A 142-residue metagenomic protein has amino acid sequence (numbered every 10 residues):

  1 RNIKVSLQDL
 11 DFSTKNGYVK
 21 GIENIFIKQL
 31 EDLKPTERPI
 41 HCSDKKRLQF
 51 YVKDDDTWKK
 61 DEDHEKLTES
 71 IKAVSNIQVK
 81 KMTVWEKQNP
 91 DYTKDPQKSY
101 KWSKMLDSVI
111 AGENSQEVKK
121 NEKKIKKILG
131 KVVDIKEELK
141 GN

Functional and structural regions predicted by a protein language model:
R1-N142: Extended amphipathic coiled-coil helices
